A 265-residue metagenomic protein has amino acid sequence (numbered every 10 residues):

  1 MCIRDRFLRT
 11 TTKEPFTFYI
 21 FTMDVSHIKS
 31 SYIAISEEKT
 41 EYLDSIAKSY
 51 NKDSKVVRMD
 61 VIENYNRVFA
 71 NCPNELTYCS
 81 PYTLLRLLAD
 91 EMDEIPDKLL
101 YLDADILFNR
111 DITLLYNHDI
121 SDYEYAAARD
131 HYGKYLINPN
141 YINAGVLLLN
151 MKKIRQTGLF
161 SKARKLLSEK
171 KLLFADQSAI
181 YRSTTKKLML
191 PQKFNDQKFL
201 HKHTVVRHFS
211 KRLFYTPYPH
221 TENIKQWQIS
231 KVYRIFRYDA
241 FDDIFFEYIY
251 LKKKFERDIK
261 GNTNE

Functional and structural regions predicted by a protein language model:
M1-I3: Short, small-residue-biased leader/transition segments that mark boundaries at the very start of proteins
F7-P15: Short, acidic, metal-binding catalytic loop of nucleotide-sugar glycosyltransferases
P15-F18, K98: Residues at the starts of beta-strands that form the adenosine-phosphate
T17-D24, A127: Short internal beta-strands
I33, E38-E91: Active-site-proximal specificity loops/subdomain of glycosyltransferases
D60-I62, Y82-R129, P139-Y141, L148-L149: GT-A fold catalytic core of metal-dependent nucleotide-sugar glycosyltransferases, centered on the diacidic
R129-H131, Y141-E222, I244: Catalytic core and acceptor-binding pocket of nucleotide-sugar-dependent glycosyltransferases
L200-E265: C-terminal catalytic/acceptor-binding lobe
